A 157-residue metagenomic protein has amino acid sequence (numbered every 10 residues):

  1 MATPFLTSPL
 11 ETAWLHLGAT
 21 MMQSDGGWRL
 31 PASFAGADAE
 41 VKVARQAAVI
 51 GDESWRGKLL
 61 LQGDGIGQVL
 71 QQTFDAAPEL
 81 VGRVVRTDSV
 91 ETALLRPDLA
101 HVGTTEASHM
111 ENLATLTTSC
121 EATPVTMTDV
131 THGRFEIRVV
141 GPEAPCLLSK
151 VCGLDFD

Functional and structural regions predicted by a protein language model:
M1-D157: Basic, glycine/lysine-rich polyanion-binding surfaces/domains
